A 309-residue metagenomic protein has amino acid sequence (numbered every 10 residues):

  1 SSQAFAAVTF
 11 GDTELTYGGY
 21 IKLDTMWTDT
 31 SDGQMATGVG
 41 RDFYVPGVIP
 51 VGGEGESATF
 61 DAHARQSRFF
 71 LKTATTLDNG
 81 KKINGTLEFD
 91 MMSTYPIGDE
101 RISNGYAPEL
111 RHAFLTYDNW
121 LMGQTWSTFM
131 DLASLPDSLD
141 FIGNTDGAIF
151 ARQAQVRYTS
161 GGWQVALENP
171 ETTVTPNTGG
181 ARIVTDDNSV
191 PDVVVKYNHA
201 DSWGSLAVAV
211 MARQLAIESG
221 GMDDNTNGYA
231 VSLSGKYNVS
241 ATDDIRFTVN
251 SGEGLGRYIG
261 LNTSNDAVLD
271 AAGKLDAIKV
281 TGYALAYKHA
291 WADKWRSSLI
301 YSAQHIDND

Functional and structural regions predicted by a protein language model:
S1-Q3: C-terminal segment of classical bacterial N-terminal signal peptides
F5-V39, P50-V174, D187-S205, K236-V239 (+2 more regions): Outer membrane beta-barrel
Q34-V39, G180-A181, L261-V268: Flexible, surface-exposed loop regions and adjacent strand-edge segments of Gram-negative outer-membrane beta-barrel
T37-V48, A267-G273: Surface-exposed loop/turn segments flanking beta-strands in extracellular/periplasmic regions
F43-V48, M130-A133, N169, A209 (+2 more regions): Short amphipathic alpha-helical segments, especially helix-boundary/capping motifs
E54-S57, G98-E100, S138-N144, N177-I183 (+3 more regions): Extracellular loop and loop/strand-boundary signature of outer-membrane beta-barrel proteins
T185-V190, L215-I217: An exposure/low-complexity boundary signal
A200-D309: Detector for outer-membrane/organellar transmembrane beta-barrel domains, recognizing the amphipathic beta-strand
